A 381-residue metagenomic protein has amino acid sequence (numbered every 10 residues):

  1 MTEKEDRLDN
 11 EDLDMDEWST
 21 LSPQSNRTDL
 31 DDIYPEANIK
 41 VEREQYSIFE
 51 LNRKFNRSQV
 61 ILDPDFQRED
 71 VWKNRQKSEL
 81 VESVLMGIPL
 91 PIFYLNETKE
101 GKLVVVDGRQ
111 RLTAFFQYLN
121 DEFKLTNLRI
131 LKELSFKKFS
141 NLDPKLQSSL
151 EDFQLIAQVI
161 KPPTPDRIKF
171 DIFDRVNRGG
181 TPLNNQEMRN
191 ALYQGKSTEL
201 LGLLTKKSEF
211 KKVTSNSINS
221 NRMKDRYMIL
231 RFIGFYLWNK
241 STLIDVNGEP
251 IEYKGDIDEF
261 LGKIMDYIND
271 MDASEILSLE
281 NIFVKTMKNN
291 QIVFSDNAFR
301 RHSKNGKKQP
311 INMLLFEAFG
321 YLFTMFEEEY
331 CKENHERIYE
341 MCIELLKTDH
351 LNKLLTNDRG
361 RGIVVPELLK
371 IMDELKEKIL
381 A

Functional and structural regions predicted by a protein language model:
T2-E50, I61-G262, K332, E336-E344 (+1 more regions): Basic- and aromatic-enriched surface patches that contact anionic nucleotides/nucleic acids
F235-A381: C-terminal subdomains that position terminal phosphate/3'-OH groups for nucleotidyl transfer/ligation, primarily on
